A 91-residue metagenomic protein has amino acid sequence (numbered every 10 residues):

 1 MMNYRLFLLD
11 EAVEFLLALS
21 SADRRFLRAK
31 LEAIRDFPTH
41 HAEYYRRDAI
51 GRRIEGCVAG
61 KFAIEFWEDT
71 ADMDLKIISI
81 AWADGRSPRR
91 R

Functional and structural regions predicted by a protein language model:
M1-R5, E14, A18, R25-A29 (+1 more regions): Enriched for short, Lys/Arg-rich terminal
Y4-L8, P38-H40: Short amphipathic alpha-helical segments, especially helix-boundary/capping motifs
L6-L9, S21, A49-G51: Lipid interaction determinants
A18-S21, D36: Secondary-structure boundary motif
A22-D23, Y45: Short, mixed-charge, low-aromatic patches
E32-V58: A short, surface-exposed loop/turn module that caps and links secondary-structure elements
